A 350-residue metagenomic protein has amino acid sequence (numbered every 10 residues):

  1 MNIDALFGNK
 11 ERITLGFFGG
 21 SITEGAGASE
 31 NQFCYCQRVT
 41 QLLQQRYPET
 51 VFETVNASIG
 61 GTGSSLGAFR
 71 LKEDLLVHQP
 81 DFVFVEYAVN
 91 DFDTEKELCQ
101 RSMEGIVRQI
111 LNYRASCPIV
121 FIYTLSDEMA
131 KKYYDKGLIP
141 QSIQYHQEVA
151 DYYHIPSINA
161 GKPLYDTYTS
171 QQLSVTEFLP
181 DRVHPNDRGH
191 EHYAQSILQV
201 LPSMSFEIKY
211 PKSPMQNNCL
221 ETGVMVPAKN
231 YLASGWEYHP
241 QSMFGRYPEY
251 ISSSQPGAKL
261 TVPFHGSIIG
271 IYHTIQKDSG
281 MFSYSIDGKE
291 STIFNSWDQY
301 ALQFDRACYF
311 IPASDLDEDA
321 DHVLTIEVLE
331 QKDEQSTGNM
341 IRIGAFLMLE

Functional and structural regions predicted by a protein language model:
M1-S58, R70-Q79, T261, H265 (+6 more regions): Serine-esterase "nucleophile elbow" of acetyl-processing enzymes
G16-F18, E24, S64-Q100: Oxyanion-hole/transition-state-stabilizing segment in secreted/luminal serine hydrolases and related acyltransferases
F18-G20, A57-G60, E86-V89, I122-S126 (+1 more regions): Active-site-proximal beta-strand/loop segments in catalytic clefts of secreted hydrolases
L98-G105, I139-I143: Charged helix-capping and loop-helix junction motifs
Y113-I119: A short helix->loop->beta-strand "cap" motif at the edges of active sites that frequently abuts
S126, A130-P227: Catalytic His-Asp segment of secreted/periplasmic serine-dependent ester chemistry enzymes
E191-E350: Conserved catalytic region of serine esterases and O-acyltransferases that act on ester linkages in lipids
